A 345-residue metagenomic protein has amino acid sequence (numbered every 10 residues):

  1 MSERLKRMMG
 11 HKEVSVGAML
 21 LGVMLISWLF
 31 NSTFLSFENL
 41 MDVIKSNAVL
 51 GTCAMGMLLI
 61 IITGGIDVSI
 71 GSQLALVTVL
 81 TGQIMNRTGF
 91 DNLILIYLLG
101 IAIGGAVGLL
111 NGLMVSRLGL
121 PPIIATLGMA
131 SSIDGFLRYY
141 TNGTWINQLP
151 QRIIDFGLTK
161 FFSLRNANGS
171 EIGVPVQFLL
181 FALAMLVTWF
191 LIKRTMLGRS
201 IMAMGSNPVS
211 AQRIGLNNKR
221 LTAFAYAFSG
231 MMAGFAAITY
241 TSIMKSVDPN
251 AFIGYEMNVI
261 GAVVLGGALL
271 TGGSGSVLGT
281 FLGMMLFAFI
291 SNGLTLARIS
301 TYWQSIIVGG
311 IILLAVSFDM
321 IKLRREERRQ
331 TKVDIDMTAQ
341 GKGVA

Functional and structural regions predicted by a protein language model:
M1-L25, S206-V209, R213, N217-R220 (+1 more regions): Cytosolic-side transmembrane-helix boundaries in multi-pass membrane proteins
R7, P122-R194, A223-F224, M244-P249 (+1 more regions): Transmembrane helix-bundle core of multi-pass membrane transporters and related energy-transducing complexes
E13, S46, P122, Q151 (+4 more regions): Loop-to-transmembrane alpha-helix initiation sites
V16-W28, M57, A130-G135, Q177-L191 (+4 more regions): Hydrophobic core segments of alpha-helical transmembrane domains in multi-pass membrane transport and ion-translocation
V23-T88, L113-L120, V263, G267-V277 (+1 more regions): Single transmembrane alpha-helix segments in multi-pass membrane proteins
G89-A130, L282-G283: Alpha-helical transmembrane segments within multi-pass membrane transporters and channels
N92-G100, V107-N111, R165-V247: Helix-loop-helix "hairpin" substructures at the membrane interface of multi-pass membrane proteins
Y226, G230-G234, I243-V308: Transmembrane alpha-helical segments in multi-pass inner-membrane proteins
